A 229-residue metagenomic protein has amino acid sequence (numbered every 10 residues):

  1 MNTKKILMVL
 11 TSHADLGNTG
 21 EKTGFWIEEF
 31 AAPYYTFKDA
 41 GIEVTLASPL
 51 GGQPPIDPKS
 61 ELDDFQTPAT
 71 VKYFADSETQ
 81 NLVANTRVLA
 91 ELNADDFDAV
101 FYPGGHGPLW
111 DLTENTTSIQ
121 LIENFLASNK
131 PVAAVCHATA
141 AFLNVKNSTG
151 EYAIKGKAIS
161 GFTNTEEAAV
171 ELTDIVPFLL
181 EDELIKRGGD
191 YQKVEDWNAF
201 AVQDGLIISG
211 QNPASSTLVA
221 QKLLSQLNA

Functional and structural regions predicted by a protein language model:
M1-S128, A140-A229: Extended, subdomain-level signal for the structured scaffold at the beginning of enzyme domains
V132-A133: Conserved, well-structured core segments that form or line functional sites
C136-A138: Catalytic nucleophile serine of serine hydrolases, specifically the conserved "nucleophile elbow" pentapeptide
